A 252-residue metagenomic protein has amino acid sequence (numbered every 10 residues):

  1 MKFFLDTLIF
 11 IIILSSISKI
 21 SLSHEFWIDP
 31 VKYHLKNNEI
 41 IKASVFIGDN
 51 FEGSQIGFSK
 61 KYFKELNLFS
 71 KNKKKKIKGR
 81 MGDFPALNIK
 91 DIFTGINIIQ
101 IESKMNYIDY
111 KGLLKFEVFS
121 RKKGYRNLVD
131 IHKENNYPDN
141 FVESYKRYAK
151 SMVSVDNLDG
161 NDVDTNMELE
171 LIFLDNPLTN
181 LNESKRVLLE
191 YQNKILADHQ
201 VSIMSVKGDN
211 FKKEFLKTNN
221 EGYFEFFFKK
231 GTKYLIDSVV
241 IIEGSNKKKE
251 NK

Functional and structural regions predicted by a protein language model:
K2-F10: Sec-dependent signal peptide recognition, specifically the positively charged N-region followed immediately by
L22-L87: Start-of-domain marker
H24-I41, S120-K185, E190-A197, K207-D209 (+1 more regions): Beta-strand-rich domain onsets/edges
F58-K61, N193-S205: Short, ordered, surface-exposed loop/turn motifs in non-cytosolic proteins
E65-K74, Q200-F215: Short amphipathic beta-strand segments in non-cytosolic proteins
D83-A86, F93, E214-F228: Glycine-centered loop-to-beta-strand initiation motif
K104-L113, I242-K247: Short acidic/polar inter-strand loop motif in beta-rich domains
